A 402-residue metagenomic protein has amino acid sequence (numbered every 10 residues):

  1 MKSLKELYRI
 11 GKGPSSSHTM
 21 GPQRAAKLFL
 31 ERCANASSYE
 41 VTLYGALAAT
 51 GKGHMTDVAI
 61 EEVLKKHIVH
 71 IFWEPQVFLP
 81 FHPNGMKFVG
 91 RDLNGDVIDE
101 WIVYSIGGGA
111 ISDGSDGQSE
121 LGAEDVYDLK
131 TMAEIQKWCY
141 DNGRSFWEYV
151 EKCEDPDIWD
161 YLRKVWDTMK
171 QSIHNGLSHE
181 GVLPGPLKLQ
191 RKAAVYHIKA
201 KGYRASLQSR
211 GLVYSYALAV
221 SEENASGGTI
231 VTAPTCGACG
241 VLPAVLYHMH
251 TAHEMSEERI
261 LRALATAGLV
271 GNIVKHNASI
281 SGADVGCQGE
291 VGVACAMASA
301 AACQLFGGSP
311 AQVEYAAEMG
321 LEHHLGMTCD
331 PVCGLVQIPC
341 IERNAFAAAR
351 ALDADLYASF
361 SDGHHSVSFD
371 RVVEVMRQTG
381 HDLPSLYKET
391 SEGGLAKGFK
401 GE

Functional and structural regions predicted by a protein language model:
Y8-L28, S226-V245, C287-C295: Conserved phosphate/anionic-ligand binding catalytic regions in large, soluble enzymes, centered on
I10-G11, S281-G286, P331-C340: Short beta-alpha connecting loops at secondary-structure transitions that line or flank enzyme active sites
T19-R32, P243-E254, S299-G307: Alpha-helical support elements that line or immediately flank enzyme active sites and cofactor-binding pockets
P22-G90, W101-V103: Early transmembrane hairpin of solute transport permeases
V63-Y203, G211-L212: C-terminal regulatory domains involved in ligand/effector binding and gene-expression control
K170-G282, G286, G394-E402: Accessory "access/gating" subregions that flank catalytic or transport cores
S215, A219, G240-H250, A265-I273 (+3 more regions): Contiguous, well-ordered alpha-helical segments that form the cores/surfaces of helical PPI scaffolds
A302-E402: Functionally critical mobile loop/hinge segments
